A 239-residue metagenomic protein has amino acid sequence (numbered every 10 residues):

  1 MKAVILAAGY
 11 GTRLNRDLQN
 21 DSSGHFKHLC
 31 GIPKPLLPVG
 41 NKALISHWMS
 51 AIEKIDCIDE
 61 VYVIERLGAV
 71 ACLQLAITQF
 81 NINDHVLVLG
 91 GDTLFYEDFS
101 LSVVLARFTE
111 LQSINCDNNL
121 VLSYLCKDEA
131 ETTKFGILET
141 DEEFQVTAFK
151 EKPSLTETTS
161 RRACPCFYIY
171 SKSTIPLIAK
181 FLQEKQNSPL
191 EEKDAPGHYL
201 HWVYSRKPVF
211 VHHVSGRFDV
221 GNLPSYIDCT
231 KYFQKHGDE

Functional and structural regions predicted by a protein language model:
M1-E65: N-terminal glycine-rich phosphate-binding loop and ensuing alpha1 helix
K2, D59-V61, H85, N118-N119 (+1 more regions): Residues at the starts of beta-strands that form the adenosine-phosphate
L6, L89-G91, S171, V214: A secondary-structure boundary/capping signal
N15-D17, W48, E97-S100, T132-T133 (+2 more regions): Short glycine-/acidic-enriched loop or helix-start segments at secondary-structure transitions that form or flank
L44-W48, C72-L75, Y199: Well-ordered alpha-helical segments embedded in enzymatic catalytic cores
I55-D56, F80-N81, N115, Y204-K207: A structural signal for short coil/turn segments at secondary-structure junctions
E65-D141: Conserved beta-loop-beta/alpha segment of the NTase-like Rossmann-fold superfamily that binds/positions NTPs
L105, T109, Q145-E239: Catalytic-core segments of class I nucleotidyltransferases/pyrophosphorylases that form NMP-activated intermediates
